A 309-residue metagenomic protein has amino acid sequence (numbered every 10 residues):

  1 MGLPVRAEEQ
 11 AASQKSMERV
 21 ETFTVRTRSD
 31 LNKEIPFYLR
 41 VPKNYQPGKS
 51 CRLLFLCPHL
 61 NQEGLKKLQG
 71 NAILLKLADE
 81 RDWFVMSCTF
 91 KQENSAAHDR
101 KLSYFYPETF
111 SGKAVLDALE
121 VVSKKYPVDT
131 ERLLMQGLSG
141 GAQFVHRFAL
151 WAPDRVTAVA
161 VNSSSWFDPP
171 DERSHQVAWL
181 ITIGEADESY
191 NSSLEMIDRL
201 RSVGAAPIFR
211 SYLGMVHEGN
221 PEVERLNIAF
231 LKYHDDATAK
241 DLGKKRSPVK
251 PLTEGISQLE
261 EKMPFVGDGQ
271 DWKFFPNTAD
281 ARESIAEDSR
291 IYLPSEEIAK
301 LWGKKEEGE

Functional and structural regions predicted by a protein language model:
L3-L53, P107-F110, Q136-Q143, F148 (+4 more regions): A domain-start/cap signature at the N-terminus of enzymes
T24, R28, K33-I35, K49-V128: Serine-hydrolase catalytic machinery in alpha/beta-hydrolase-like enzymes
K49-C51, L65-Q69, A96-D99, R147-F148 (+4 more regions): Short, solvent-exposed loop/turn and secondary-structure capping segments
C51, L68, F105-K113, L150 (+2 more regions): Soluble non-cytosolic domains of exported or imported proteins
L53-C57, F84-T89, R132-G137, T157-N162 (+2 more regions): Structural recognition of the beta-strand scaffold that forms the well-ordered cores of secreted hydrolase catalytic
S123-K125, E131-V177: Primarily recognizes the serine-hydrolase "nucleophile elbow" in alpha/beta-hydrolase and SGNH/GDSL folds
T157-A229: The feature captures the conserved acid-bearing segment of alpha/beta-hydrolase catalytic domains
V203-A205, G214, G219-E309: Alpha/beta-hydrolase-fold serine-hydrolase catalytic core, especially in secreted/extracellular enzymes
